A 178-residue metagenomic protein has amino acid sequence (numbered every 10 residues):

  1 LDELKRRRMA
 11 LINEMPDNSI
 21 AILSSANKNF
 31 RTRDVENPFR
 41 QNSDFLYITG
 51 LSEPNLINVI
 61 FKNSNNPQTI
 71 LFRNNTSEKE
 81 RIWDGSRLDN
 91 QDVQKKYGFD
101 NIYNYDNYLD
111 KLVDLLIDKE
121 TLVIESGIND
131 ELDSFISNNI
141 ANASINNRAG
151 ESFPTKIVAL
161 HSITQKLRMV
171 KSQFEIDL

Functional and structural regions predicted by a protein language model:
L1-L178: A composition/biophysics-driven feature that prefers long, compositionally simple stretches
